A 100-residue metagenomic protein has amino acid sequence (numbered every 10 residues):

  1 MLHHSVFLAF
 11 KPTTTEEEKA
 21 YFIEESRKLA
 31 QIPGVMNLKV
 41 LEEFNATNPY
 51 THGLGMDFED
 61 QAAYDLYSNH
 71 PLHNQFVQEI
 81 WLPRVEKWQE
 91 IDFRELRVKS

Functional and structural regions predicted by a protein language model:
M1-H52, E59-N69, D92-S100: Short S/T/G/P-rich N-terminal loop/turn motif that feeds into the first structured element of a domain
L29, I80-P83: Short, conserved catalytic or adaptor-binding loops enriched in Gly and charged residues
A30, L72-V77: A common structural junction motif
S68, V77-I80: Short, flexible helix/strand-to-coil boundary loops that buttress conserved ligand/catalytic motifs in alpha/beta
